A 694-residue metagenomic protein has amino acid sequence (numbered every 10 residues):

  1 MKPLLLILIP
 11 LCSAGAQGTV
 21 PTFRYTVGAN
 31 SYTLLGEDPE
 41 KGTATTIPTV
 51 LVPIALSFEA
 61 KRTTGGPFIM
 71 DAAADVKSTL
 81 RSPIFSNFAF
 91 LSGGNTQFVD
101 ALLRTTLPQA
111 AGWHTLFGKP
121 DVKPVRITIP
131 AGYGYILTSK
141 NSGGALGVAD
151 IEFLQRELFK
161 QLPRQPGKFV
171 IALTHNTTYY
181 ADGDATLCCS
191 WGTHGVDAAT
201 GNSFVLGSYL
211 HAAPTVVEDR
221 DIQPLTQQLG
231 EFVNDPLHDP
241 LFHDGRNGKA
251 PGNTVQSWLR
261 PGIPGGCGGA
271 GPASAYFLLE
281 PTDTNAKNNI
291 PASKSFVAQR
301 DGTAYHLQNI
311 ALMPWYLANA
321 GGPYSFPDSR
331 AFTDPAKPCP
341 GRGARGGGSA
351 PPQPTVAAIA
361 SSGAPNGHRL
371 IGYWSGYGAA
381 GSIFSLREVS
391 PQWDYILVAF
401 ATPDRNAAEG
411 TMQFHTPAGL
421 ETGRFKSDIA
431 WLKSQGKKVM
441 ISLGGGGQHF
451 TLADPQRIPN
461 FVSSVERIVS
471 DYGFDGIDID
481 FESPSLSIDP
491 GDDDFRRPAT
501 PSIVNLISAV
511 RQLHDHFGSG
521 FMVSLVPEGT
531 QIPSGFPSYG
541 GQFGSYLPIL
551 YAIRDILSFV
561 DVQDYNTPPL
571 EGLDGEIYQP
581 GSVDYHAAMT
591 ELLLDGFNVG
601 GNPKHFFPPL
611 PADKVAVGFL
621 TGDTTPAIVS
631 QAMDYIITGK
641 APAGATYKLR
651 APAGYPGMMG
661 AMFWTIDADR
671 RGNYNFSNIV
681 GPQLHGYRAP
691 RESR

Functional and structural regions predicted by a protein language model:
P3-C12: Sec-dependent N-terminal signal peptides
Q17-G132, G363-S464, I666, N675-I679: N-terminal carbohydrate-binding/catalytic regions of secreted carbohydrate-active enzymes
L137-P240: Active-site-proximal segment of zinc-dependent metalloprotease catalytic domains
D184-T215, D219, P236-G348: Metalloprotease/metallohydrolase-associated module, dominated by Zn2+-dependent proteases
R220, P236, Y585-H605: Acidic, metal/cofactor-coordinating or nucleic-acid-engaging core segments within structured domains
G262-S329, T333, G376, T567-P568 (+1 more regions): Substrate-binding cleft of secreted/luminal carbohydrate-active enzymes
P351-A357: Fungal extracellular Ser/Thr-rich, low-complexity intrinsically disordered regions
I359-L593, L610-A616, T621-I636, P656 (+1 more regions): Chitinase-like catalytic core of GlcNAc-active glycosidases
